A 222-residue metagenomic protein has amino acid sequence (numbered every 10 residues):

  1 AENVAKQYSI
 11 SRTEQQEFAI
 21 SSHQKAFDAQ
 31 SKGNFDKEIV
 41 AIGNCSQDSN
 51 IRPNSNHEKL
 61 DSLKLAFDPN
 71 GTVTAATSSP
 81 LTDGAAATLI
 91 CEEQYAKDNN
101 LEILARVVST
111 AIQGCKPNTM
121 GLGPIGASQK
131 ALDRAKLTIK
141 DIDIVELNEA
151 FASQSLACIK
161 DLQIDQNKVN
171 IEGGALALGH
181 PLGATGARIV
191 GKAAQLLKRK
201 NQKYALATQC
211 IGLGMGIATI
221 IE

Functional and structural regions predicted by a protein language model:
E2, F35, C45, V108-A177: Active-site pocket-lining segment
E2-A5, Q16, I20-F27, H57-K64 (+7 more regions): Predominant activation on well-ordered alpha-helical scaffold segments within soluble catalytic domains
V4-S11, Q16-F18, N70-L81, A111 (+3 more regions): Cysteine-centered functional microenvironments
Q7, E14-D98, D161, Q166-K168: N-terminal extracellular/periplasmic Venus flytrap/periplasmic-binding protein-like
S9-Q16, I20-H23, K32, N54-H57 (+7 more regions): Electropositive phosphate-/nucleotide-binding environments in soluble metabolic enzymes
E58-L122, G126, G191-K192, R199-A205 (+1 more regions): Condensing-enzyme catalytic core mediating Claisen C-C bond formation in acyl metabolism
I139, K160-N170, A175-L213, I217: Internal helix-turn-beta structural module
I221-E222: Structural helix-boundary/capping segments
